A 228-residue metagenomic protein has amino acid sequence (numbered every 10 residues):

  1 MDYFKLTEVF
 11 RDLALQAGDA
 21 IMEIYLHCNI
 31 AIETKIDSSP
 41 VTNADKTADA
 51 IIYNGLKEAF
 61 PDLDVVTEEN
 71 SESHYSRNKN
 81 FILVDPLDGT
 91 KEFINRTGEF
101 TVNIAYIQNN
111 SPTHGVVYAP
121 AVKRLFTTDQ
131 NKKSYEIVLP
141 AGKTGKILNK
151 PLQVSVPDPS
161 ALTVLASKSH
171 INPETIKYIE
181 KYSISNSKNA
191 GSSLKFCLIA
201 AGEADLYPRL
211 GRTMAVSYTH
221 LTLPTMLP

Functional and structural regions predicted by a protein language model:
M1-L87, Q108, G142-K143, P173-K181 (+2 more regions): N-terminal subdomain of lithium-sensitive/metallo-dependent phosphomonoesterases centered on the IMPase/IPPase/PAP
I21, D45, L56, T90 (+5 more regions): Residue-level signal for inorganic ion chemistry
D45, F93-I94, Y218: Short glycine/threonine-rich catalytic loop with a Thr-x-Gly-x-Asp
S76-V138: DPxDG-like acidic metal-binding loop motif
L152-L221: An extended, acidic
H220, M226-P228: Single conserved hydrophobic/aromatic residue that forms the stacking wall/gate of nucleotide- or nucleobase-binding
